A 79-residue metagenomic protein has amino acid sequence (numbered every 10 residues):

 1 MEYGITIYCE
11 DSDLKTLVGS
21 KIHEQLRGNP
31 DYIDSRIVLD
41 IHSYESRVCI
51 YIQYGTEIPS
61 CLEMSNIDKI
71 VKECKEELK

Functional and structural regions predicted by a protein language model:
M1-E2, K72-K79: Short intrinsically disordered terminal tails
E2-G28: N-terminal acidic leader/helix
G4, L17, S46-C49, C74: Small-side-chain structural scaffolding
E10, S35-S43, K69-I70, E76: Generic structural motif
L14-K15, G19, E63, I67 (+1 more regions): Short amphipathic alpha-helical segments that mediate assembly, nucleic-acid/protein binding, or membrane association
S20-M64: Acidic, low-complexity, intrinsically disordered interaction modules
